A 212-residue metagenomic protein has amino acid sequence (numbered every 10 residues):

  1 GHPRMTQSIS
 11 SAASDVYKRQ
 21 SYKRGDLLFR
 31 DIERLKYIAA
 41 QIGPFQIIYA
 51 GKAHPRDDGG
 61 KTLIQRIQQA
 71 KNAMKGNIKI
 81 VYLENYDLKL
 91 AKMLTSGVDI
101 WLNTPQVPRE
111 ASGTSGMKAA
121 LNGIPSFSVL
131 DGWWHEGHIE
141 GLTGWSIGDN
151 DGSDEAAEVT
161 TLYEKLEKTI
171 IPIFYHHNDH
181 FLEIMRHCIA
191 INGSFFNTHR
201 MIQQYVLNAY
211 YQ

Functional and structural regions predicted by a protein language model:
G1-A13, Y17: Single conserved hydrophobic/aromatic residue that forms the stacking wall/gate of nucleotide- or nucleobase-binding
R4, K23, P55-T62, V81 (+4 more regions): Alpha-helix capping and helix-loop boundary segments enriched in small/acidic/polar residues
K18-Q20, A53: Short donor-sugar binding/catalytic loops of nucleotide-sugar-dependent glycosyltransferases, especially enzymes
Q20-K36: A conserved mid-protein helix/loop that constitutes part of the nucleotide-sugar donor-binding site
G25-L27, D58-K61, A91-T95, G113-G116 (+1 more regions): A short acidic (Asp/Glu
K36-Y37, G43-Q46, T95-F195, R200 (+1 more regions): Catalytic binding pocket for nucleotide-activated donors in carbohydrate/polymer assembly enzymes
A39, Y49-K92, V98: Nucleotide-activated donor-binding/catalytic signature segment of Leloir-type glycosyltransferases, i.e., the conserved
